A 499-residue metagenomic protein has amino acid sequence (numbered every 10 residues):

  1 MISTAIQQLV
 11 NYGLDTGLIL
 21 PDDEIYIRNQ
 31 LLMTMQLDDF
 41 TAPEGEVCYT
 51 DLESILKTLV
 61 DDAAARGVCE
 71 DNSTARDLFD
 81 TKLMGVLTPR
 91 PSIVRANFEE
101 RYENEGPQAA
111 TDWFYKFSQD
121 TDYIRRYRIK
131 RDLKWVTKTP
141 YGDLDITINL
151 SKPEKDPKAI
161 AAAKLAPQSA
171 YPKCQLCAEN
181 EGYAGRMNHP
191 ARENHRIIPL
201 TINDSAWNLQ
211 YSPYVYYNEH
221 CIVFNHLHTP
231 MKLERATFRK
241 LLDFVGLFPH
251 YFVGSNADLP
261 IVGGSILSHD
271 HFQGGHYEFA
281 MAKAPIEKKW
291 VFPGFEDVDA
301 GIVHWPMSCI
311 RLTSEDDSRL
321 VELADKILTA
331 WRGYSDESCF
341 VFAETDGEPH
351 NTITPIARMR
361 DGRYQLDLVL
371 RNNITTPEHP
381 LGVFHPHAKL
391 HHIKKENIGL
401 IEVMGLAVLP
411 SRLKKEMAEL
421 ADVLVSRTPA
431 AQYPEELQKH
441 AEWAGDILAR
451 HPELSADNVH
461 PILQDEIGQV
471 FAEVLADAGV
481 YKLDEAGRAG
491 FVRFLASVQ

Functional and structural regions predicted by a protein language model:
M1-V223, L227-P230, P306, L320-A324 (+1 more regions): Active-site microenvironments that recognize anionic phosphate/pyrophosphate groups
Y171, I266-D270, E278, G294-D297 (+3 more regions): Short alpha-helical interface elements
E193-I198, H226-V253: Helical scaffold of the NTase/Pol beta-like nucleotidyltransferase catalytic core
L209, V253, D270-F272: Hydrophobic faces of well-ordered beta-strands that scaffold small-molecule active sites in alpha/beta enzyme cores
N218-N225, G263-F279, V369: Histidine-centered divalent-metal-coordination microenvironment in nucleic-acid enzymes
A236, V245, P249-S265, G274-S335: Catalytic or ion-translocation cores adjacent to nucleophile or general acid/base/metal-coordination motifs in diverse
P260-S268, D346-T352: Beta-rich nucleic-acid/ligand-interaction surfaces
